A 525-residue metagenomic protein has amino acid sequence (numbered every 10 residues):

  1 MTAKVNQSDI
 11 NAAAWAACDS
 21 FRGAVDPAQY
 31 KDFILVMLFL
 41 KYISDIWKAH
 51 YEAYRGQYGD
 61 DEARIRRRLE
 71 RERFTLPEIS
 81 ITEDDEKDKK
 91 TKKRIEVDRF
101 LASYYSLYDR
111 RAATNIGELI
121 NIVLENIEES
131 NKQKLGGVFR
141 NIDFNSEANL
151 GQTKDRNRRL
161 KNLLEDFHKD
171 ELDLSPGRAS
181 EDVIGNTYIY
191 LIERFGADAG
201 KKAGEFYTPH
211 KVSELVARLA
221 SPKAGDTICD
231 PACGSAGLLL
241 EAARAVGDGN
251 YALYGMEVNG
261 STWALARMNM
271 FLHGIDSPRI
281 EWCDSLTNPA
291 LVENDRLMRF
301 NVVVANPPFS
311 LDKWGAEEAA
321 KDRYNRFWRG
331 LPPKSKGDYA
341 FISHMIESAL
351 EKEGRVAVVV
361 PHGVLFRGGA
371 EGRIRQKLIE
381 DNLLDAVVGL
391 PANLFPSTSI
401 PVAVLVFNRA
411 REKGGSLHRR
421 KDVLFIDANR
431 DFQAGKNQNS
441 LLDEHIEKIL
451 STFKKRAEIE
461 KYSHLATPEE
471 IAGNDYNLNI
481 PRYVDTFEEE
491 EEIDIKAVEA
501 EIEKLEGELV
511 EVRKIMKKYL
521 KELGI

Functional and structural regions predicted by a protein language model:
M1-R218, A224, S285-A290, G389-A392 (+3 more regions): Non-catalytic, mostly N-terminal accessory regions of nucleic-acid modification and defense proteins
T2-V5, L297-I525: A conserved structural/catalytic subdomain of Rossmann-like adenosyl-cofactor enzymes
D9, V258, G337: Soluble or luminal CAZymes and related metallo-dependent hydrolases
V25, K41, W47, L191 (+14 more regions): Conserved NTP-handling cores and scaffolds of large molecular machines
G196-A199, D248-Y251, Q433-A434: Short small-residue beta-strand/loop micro-motif enriched in glycine and branched aliphatics
K202-A305, S310-W328, A340, V360-G363 (+1 more regions): Conserved S-adenosyl-L-methionine
